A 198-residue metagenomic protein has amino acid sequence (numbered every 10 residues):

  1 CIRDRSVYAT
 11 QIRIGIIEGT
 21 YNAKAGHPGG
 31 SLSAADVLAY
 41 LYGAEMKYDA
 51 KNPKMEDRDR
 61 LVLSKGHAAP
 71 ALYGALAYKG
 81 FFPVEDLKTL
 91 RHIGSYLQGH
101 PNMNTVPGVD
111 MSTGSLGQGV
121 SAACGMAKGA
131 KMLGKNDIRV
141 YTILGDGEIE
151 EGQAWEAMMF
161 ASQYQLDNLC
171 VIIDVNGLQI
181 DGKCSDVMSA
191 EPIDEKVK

Functional and structural regions predicted by a protein language model:
C1-I2: Short, small-residue-biased leader/transition segments that mark boundaries at the very start of proteins
V7, D181-M188: Alpha-helix capping and helix-loop boundary segments enriched in small/acidic/polar residues
A9-A25, D174-V175: N-terminal capping segment at the start of a domain
G19, S31-Q163: Cofactor-binding active-site loop characterized by glycine-rich and histidine/acidic residues
V62-S64, N168-V175, Q179: Short internal beta-strands
M103-G108, D174-I180: Gly-rich Lys/Arg/Thr-decorated short loops/hinges at beta-loop-alpha junctions or inter-strand turns that position
K135-N136, S185-K198: Conserved thiamine diphosphate
